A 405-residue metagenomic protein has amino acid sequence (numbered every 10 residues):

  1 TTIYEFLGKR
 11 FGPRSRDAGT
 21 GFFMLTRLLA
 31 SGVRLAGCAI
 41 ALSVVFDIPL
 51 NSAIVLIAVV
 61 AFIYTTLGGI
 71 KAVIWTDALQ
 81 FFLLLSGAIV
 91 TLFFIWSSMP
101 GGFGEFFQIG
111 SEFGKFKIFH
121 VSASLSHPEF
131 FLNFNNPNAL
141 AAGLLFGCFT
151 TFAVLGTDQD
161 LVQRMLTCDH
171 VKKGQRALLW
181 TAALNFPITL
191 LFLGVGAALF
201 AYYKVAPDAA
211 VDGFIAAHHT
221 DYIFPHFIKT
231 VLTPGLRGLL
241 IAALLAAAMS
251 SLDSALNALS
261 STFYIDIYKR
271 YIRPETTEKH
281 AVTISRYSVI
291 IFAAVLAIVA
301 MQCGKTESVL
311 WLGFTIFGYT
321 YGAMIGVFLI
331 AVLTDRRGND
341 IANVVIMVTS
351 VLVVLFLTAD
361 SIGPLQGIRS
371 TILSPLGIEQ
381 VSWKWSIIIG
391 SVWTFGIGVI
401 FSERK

Functional and structural regions predicted by a protein language model:
T1-K405: Membrane-embedded helix-loop-helix hairpins and adjacent transmembrane boundary segments in multi-pass transporters
